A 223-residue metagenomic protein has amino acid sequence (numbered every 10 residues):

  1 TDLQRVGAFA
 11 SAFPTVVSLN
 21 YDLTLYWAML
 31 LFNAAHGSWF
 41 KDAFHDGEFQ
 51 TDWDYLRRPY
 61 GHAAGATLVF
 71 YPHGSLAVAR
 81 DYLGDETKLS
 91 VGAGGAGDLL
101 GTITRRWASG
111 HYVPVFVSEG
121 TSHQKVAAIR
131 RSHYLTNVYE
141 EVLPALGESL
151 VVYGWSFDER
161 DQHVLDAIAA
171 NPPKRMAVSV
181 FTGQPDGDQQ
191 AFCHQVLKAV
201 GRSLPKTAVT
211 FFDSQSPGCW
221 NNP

Functional and structural regions predicted by a protein language model:
D2-L3, G7-V126, R130: Extended, H/D-rich, highly charged conserved domains that either
K125, H133-P223: SIR2/sirtuin-family catalytic core signature
